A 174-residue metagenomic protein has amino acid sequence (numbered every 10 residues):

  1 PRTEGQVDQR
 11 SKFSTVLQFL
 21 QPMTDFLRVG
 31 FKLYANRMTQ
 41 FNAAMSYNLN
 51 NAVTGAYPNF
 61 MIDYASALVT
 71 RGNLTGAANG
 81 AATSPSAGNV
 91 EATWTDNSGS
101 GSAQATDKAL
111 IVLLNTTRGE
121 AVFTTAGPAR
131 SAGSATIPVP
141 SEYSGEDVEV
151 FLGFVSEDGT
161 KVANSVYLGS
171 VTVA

Functional and structural regions predicted by a protein language model:
P1-A78: Long, polar/Ser/Thr-enriched low-complexity segments that form simple helices or flexible linkers at protein ends
Q6, R10, N97, P138-E142: Short, charged/polar micro-motifs that form catalytic or ligand-binding hotspots
F19-G30, I137-V162: Beta-strand-rich modules
L20, A92-W94, I111, L152: An aromatic-rich alpha-helical recognition segment common to small helix-rich domains
L33-Y34, D107, T125, S165-G169: Composition- and surface-driven signal marking solvent-exposed, interaction-prone regions in large proteins
A52-A103, A163-A174: Pro/Thr/Ser/Gly-rich low-complexity, intrinsically disordered linker/stalk tracts
G99-R118, G145-V148: Solvent-exposed loop/turn segments flanking beta-strands in beta-repeat/beta-sandwich domains
L113-Y143, D158-T160, Y167-S170: Recognizes extended acidic, P/S/T-rich segments that occur within or adjacent to Ig-like beta-sandwich modules
